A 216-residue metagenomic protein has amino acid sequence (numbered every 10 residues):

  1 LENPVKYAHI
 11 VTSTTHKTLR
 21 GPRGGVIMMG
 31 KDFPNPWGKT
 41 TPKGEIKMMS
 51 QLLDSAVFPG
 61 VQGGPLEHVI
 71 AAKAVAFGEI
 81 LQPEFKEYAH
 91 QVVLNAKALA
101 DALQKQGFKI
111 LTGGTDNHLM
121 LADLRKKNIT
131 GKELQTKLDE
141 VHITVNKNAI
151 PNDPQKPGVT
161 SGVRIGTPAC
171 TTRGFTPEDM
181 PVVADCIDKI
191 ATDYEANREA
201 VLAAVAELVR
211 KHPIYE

Functional and structural regions predicted by a protein language model:
L1-G107, T167: Conserved PLP-enzyme active-site core in the AAT-like
K31-D32, E79-L81, K126-N128, A169-G174 (+1 more regions): A generic structural motif
S50-S55, I70-I80, G113-M120, T160-T167 (+1 more regions): Short acidic (Asp/Glu) and glycine-rich catalytic loops that position anionic groups and cofactors
A74, Q91-K97, G113-D123, P151-K156 (+1 more regions): A glycine-rich phosphate-binding loop feature that marks nucleotide/adenosyl-phosphate handling sites
N95, P157-E216: PLP-dependent enzyme catalytic core of the Aspartate aminotransferase-like
A98-Q106, E133-V141, I190, L208: Generic non-transmembrane alpha-helical segments
K109-G174: Conserved PLP-binding catalytic core of the aspartate aminotransferase-like
